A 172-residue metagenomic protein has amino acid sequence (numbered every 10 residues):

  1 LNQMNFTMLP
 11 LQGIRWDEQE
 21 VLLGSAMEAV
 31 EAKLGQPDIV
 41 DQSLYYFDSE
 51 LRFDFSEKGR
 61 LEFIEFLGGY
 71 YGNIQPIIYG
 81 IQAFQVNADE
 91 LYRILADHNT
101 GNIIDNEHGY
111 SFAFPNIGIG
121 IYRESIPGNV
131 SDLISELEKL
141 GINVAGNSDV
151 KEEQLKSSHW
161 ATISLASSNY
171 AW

Functional and structural regions predicted by a protein language model:
L1-W172: Short helix/turn-capping signatures at newly exposed starts of structured segments
